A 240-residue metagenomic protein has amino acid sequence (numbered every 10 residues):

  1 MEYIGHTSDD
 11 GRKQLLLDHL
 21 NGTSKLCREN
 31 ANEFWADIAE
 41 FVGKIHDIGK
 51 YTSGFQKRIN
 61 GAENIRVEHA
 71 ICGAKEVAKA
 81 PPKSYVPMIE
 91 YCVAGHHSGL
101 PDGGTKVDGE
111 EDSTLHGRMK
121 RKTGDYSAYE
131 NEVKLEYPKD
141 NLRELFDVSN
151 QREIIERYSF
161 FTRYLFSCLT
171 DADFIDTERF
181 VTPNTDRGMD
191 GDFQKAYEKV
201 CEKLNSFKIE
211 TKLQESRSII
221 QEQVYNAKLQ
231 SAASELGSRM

Functional and structural regions predicted by a protein language model:
E2-D10, L16-K203: Accessory nucleic-acid engagement/destabilization modules that flank
L16-H19, D37, G43, Q56 (+1 more regions): Conserved pre-motif I regulatory segment
